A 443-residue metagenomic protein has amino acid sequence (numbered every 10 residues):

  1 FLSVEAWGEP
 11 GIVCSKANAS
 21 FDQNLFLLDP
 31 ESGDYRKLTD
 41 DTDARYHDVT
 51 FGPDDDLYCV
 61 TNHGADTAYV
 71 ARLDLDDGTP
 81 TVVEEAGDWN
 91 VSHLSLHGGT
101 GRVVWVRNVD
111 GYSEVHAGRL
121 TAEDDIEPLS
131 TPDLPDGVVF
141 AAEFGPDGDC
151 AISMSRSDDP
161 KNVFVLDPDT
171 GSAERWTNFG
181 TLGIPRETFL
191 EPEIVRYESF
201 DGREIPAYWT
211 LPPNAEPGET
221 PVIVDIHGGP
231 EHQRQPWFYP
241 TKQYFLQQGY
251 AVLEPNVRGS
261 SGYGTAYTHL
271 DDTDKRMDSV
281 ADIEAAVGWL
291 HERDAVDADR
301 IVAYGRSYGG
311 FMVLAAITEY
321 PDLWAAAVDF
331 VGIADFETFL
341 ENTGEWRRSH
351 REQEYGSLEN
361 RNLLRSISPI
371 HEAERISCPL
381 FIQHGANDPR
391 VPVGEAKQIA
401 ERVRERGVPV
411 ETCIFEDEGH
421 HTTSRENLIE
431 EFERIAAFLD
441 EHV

Functional and structural regions predicted by a protein language model:
F1-P206, T210-G218, P230-Q248, W289-E292: Peripheral, non-catalytic segments that deliver or gate enzyme domains
P10, P221, A325: Conserved acidic residues
V222, L246-N256: A fold-wide structural signal in alpha/beta-hydrolase
V222-V224, F381: Conserved beta-strand elements of the Class I
I226-G228, H384: The conserved beta1-alpha1 loop
V257-V443: Active-site-proximal cap/loop segments of hydrolase catalytic domains
